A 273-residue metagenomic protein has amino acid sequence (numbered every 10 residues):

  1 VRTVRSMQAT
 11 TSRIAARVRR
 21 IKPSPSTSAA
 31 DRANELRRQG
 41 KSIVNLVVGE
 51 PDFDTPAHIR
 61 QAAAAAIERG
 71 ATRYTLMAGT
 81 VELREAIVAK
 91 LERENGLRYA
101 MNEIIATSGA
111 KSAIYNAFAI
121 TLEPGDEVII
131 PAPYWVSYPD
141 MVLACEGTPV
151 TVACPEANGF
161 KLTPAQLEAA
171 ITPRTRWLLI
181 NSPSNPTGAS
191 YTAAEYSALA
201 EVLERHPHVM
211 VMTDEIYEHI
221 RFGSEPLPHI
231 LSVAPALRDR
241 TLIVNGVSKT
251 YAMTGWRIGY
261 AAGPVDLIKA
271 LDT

Functional and structural regions predicted by a protein language model:
V1-S6: Short, Lys/Arg-enriched N-terminal segments with co-localized hydrophobic residues within the first ~10-30 amino acids
Q8-G109, N116: N-terminal small-domain helix-loop-helix segment of the aminotransferase-like
R98-I104, P124-E127, R174, R238-T241: Short acidic capping loops at alpha-helix termini that bridge into adjacent secondary structure
I120-V142: Conserved PLP-anchoring active-site segment centered on the Schiff-base-forming lysine
D140-V150: A short helix-loop-beta submotif of the ANL/AMP-binding
V150, C154-E225: Active-site phosphate-binding strand-loop segment of PLP-dependent enzymes
A234-T273: Conserved core segment of the aminotransferase class I/II
